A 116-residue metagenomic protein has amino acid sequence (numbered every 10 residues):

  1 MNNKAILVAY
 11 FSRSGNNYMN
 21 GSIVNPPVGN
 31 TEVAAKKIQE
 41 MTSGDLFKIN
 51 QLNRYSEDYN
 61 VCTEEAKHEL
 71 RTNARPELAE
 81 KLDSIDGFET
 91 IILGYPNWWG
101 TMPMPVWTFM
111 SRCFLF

Functional and structural regions predicted by a protein language model:
M1-F88, G100, W107: N-terminal beta1-alpha1-beta2 submodule of the flavodoxin-like/Rossmannoid cofactor-binding fold
I85, M110-F116: Short, conserved loop/helix-junction motifs that constitute active-site signature segments in enzyme catalytic cores
Y95-P96: Glycine-rich, N-terminal phosphate-binding loop of Rossmann-like dinucleotide-binding domains
M102-P103, S111: Short, isolated positions within intrinsically disordered regulatory regions of eukaryotic proteins
